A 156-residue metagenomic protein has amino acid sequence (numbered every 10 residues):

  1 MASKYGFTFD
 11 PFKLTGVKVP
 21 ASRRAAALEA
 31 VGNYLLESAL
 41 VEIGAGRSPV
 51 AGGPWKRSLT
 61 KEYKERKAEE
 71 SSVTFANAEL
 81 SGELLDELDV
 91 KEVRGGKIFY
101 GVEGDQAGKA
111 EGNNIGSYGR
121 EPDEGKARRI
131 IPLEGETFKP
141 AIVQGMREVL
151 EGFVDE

Functional and structural regions predicted by a protein language model:
M1-E156: Short, Lys/Arg-rich flexible segments
